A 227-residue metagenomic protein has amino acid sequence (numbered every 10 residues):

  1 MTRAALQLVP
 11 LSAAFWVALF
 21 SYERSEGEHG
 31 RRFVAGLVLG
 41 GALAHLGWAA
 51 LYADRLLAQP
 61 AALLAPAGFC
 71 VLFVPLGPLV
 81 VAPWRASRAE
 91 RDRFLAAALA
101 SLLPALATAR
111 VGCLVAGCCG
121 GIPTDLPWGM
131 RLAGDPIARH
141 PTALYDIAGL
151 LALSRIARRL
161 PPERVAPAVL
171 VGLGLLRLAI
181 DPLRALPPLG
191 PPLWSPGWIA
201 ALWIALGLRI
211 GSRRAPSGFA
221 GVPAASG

Functional and structural regions predicted by a protein language model:
M1-G227: Hydrophobic, membrane-interfacing alpha helices
